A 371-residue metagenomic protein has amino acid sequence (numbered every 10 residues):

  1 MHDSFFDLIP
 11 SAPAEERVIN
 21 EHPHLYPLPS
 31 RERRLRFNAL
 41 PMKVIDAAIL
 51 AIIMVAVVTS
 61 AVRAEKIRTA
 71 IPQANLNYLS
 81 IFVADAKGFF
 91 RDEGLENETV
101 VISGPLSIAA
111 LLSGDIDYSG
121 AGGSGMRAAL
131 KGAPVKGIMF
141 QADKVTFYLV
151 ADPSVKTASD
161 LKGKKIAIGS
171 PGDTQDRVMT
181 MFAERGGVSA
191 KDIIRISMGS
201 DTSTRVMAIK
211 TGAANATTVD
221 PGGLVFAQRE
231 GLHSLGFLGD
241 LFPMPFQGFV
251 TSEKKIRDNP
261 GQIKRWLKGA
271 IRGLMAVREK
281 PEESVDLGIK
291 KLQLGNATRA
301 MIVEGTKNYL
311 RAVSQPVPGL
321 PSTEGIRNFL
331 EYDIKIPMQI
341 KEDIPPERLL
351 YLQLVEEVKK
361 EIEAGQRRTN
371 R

Functional and structural regions predicted by a protein language model:
M1-H2, E15-R17, P23, R31-F37 (+2 more regions): A cross-taxon signal for low-complexity, glycine/charged-rich
D46-V57: Bacterial N-terminal signal peptides
V58-A64: Sec/Tat signal peptide C-region and signal peptidase I cleavage site
E65-D201, R205-T211, N215-P221, S234-L238 (+1 more regions): Short, glycine-/small- and polar/acidic-enriched structural segments that line small-molecule recognition paths
G123-S124, R195, S203-N296: Pocket-lining segment of extracytoplasmic ligand-binding domains
D258-E342: Secondary-structure end/capping motifs
L330-R371: Conserved C-terminal helix/tail region of periplasmic/extracytoplasmic solute-binding proteins
